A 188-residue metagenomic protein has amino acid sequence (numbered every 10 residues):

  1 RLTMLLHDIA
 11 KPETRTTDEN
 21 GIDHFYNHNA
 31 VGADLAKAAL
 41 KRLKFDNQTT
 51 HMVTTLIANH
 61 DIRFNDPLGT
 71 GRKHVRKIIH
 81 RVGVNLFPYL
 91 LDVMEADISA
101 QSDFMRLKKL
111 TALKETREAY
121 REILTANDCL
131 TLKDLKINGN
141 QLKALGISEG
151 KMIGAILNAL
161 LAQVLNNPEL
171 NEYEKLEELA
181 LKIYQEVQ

Functional and structural regions predicted by a protein language model:
R1-K109, K114: Divalent metal-dependent catalytic cores for phosphoryl transfer on phosphate-bearing substrates
A36-R42, A100-Q188: Charged substrate- and nucleic-acid-binding regions of tRNA-handling and nucleotidyl-transfer enzymes, centered on
